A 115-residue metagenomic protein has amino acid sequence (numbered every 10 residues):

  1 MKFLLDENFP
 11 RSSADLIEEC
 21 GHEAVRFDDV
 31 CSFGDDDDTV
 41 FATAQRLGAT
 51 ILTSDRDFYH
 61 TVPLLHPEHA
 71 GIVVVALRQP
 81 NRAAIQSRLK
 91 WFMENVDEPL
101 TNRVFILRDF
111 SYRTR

Functional and structural regions predicted by a protein language model:
M1-K2, R115: Absolute protein N-terminus
K2-T50: N-terminal first-folded block
A14-D15, T61-P63, A84: Short glycine-/acidic-enriched loop or helix-start segments at secondary-structure transitions that form or flank
C20-A24, P63, N95, T101: Solvent-exposed interaction patches of small proteins and small membrane subunits
Q45-V62: Acidic, metal-binding active-site segment of PIN/NYN-like and related structure-specific nucleases
H60-G71: Short, charge-rich, low-complexity interaction segments located in flexible loops at or near secondary-structure
H69-R113: C-terminal structural segments of small proteins and small subunits
